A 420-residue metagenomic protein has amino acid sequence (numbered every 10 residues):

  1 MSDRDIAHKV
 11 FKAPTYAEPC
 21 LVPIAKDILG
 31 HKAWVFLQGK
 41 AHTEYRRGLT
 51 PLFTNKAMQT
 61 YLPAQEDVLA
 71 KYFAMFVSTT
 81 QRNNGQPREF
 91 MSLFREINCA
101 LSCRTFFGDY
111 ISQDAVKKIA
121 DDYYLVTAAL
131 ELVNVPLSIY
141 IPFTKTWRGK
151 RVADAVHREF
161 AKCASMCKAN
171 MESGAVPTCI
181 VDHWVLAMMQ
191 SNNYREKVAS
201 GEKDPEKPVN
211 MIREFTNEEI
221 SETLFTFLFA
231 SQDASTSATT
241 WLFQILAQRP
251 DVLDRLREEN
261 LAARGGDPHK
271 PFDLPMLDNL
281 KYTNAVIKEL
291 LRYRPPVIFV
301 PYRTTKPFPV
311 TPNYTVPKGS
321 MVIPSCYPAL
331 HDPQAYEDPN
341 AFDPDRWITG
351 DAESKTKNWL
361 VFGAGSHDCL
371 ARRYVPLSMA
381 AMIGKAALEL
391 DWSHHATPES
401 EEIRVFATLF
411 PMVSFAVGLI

Functional and structural regions predicted by a protein language model:
M1-E44, Q59, P63-Y72, A155 (+3 more regions): N-terminal membrane-proximal hinge/A-helix region immediately C-terminal to the signal-anchor transmembrane segment
P19-K26, T60-T239: Cytochrome P450 heme-thiolate monooxygenase catalytic core
R158, H269-P312: Conserved cytochrome P450 K-helix E-x-x-R motif and the immediately C-terminal K′/meander segment
A234-A247, M382: Short, small-residue alpha-helix embedded
P250-V252, K355, R372-M412: Cytochrome P450 heme-binding "Cys pocket" and the immediately downstream C-terminal segment
P307, P324-D351: Conserved cytochrome P450 K-helix/beta-meander segment immediately N-terminal to the heme-binding cysteine loop
